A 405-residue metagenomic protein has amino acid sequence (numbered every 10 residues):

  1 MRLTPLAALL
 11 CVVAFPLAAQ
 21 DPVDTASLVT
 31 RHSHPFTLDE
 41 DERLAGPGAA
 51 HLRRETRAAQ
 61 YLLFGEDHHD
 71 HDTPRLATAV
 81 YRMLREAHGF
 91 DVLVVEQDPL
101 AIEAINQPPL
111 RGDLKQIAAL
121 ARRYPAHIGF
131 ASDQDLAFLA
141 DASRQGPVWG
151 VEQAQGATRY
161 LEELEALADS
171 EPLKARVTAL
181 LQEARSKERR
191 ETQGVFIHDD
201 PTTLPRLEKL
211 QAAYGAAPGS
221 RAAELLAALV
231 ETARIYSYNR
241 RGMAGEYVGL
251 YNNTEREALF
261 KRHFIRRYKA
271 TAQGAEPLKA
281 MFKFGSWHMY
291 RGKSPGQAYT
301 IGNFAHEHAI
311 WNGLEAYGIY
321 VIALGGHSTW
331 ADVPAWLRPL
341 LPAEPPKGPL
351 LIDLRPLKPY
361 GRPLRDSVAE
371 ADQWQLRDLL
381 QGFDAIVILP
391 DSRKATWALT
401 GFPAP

Functional and structural regions predicted by a protein language model:
R2-A8: Sec-dependent signal peptide recognition, specifically the positively charged N-region followed immediately by
A14-P16: N-terminal signal peptide c-region/cleavage motif recognized by signal peptidases
Q20-P405: Structured catalytic-domain cores with a bias toward divalent-metal coordination
